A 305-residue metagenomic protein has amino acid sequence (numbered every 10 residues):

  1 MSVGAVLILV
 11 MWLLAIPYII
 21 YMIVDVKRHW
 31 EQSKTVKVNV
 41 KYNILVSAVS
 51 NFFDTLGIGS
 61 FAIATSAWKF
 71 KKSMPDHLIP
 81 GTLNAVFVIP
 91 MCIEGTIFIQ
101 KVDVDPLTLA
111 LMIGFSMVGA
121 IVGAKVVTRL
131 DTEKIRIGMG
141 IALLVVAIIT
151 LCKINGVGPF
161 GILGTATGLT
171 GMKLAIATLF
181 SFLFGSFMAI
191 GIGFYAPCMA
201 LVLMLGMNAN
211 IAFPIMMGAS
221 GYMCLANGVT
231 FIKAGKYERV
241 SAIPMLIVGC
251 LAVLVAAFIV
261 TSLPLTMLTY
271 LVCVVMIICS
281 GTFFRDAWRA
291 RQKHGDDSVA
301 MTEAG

Functional and structural regions predicted by a protein language model:
M1-W12: Feature marks short, highly hydrophobic, charge-poor N-terminal signal-anchor/signal peptide-like helices that anchor
L7, P264-V274: Loop-to-transmembrane alpha-helix initiation sites
A15-E31, A124-K125, R129-T132, I141-G164 (+1 more regions): Transmembrane helix exit motif
S33-V36, G156-S181, K293-G305: Alpha-helical multi-pass membrane helix bundles of inner-membrane/thylakoid proteins, especially permease cores
K37-S116, T178-S181, G185-V253, A257 (+3 more regions): Small-residue-rich hydrophobic segments that form or flank transmembrane alpha-helices in multi-pass membrane proteins
S73-P75, D131-I135, N208, P264-L268: A helix-boundary/kink motif common to multi-pass secondary transporters, especially Major Facilitator Superfamily
P80, R136-M139, F213, I243 (+1 more regions): Hydrophobic/aromatic positions within or immediately flanking transmembrane alpha-helices of multi-pass small-molecule
F98-P106, I154-L169, A257-T266: Membrane-interface helix termini and inter-helical loops of multi-pass transporters
